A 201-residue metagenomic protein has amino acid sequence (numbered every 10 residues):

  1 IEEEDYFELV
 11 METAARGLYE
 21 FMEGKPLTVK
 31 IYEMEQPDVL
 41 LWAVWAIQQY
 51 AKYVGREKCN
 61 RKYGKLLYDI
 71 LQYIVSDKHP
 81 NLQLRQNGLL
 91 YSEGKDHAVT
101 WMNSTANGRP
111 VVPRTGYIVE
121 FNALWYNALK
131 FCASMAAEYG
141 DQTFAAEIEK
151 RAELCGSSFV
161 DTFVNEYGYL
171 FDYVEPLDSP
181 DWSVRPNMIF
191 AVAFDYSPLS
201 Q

Functional and structural regions predicted by a protein language model:
I1, L27-L40, N107-A123, D172-L199: Solvent-exposed loop and edge beta-strand segments that line ligand/cofactor-binding and catalytic clefts
I1-E93, I118-N122, Y126: Aromatic-rich carbohydrate-recognition surfaces in CAZymes
A15-E23, K95-N107, F163-Y169: Active-site-adjacent bridging/hinge elements
M34, K58-R61, G116, T143 (+2 more regions): Residue-level detector of secondary-structure boundary/capping sites
Y50, R109, A133-S134: Amphipathic alpha-helical interaction segments
K65, S104-T105, V111, Y139: Alpha-helix boundary/interfacial micro-motifs
V75-N87, Y91, Y126-Q201: Catalytic cores of carbohydrate-active enzymes
